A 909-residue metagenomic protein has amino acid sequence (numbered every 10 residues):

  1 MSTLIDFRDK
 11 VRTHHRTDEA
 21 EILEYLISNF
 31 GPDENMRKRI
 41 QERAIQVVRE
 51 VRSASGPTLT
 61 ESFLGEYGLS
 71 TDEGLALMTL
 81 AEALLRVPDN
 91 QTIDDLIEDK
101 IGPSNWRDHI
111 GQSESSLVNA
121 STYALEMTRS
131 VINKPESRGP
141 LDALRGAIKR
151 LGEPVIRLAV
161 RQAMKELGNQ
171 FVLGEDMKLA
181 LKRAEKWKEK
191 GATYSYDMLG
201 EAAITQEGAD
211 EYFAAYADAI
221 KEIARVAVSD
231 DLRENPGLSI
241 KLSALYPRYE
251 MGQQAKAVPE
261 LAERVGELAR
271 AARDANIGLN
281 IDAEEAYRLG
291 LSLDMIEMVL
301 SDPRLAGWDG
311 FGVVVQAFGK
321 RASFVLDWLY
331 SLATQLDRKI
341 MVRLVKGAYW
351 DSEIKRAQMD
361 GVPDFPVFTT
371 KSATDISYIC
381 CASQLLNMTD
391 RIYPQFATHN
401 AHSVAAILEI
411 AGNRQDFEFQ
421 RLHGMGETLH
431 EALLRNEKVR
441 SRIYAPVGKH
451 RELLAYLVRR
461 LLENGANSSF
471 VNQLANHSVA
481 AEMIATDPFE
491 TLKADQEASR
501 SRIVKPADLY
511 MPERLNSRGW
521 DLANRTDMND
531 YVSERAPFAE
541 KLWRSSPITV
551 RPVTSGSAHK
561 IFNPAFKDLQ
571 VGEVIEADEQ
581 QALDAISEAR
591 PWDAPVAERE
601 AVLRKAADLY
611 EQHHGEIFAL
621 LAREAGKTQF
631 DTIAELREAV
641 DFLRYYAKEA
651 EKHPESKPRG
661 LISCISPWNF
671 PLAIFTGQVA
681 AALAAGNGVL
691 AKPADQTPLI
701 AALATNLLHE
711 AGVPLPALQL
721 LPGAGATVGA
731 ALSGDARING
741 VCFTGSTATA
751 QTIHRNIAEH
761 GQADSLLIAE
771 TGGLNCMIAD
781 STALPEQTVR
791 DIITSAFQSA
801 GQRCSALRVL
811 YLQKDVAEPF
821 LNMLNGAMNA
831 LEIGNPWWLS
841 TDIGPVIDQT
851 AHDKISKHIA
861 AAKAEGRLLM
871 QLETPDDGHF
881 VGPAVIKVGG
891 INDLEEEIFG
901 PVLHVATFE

Functional and structural regions predicted by a protein language model:
M1-S517: Positively charged, amphipathic and often flexible ligand-engagement surfaces
V51, A81-P88, K188, I220 (+20 more regions): Structural signal for hydrophobic packing residues in well-ordered secondary-structure cores of soluble enzyme domains
D197-L199, I240-S243, G278-E284, V314-Q316 (+21 more regions): Generic beta-strand/beta-sheet core signal
I204, R270-A275, A286-L300, G307-V313 (+6 more regions): Long, K/E/R/D-enriched contiguous segments that form extended
V447-G448, E452-A455, R459-S587, A594-Q612 (+6 more regions): Terminal low-complexity tails and localization/encapsulation signals of metabolic enzymes
D568, A589, R599, L621 (+9 more regions): Residue-level signal for inorganic ion chemistry
A622, K648-V789: Rossmann-like NAD(P) dinucleotide-binding subdomain of oxidoreductase/dehydrogenase enzymes
L707-G712, G734-D735, G740, A748-I891 (+1 more regions): ALDH superfamily catalytic-core signature
